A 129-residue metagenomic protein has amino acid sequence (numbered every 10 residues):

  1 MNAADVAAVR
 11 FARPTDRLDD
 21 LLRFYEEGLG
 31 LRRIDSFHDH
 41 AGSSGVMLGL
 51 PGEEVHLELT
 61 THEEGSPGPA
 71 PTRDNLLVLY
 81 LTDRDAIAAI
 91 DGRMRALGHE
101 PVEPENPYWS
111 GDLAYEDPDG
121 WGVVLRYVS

Functional and structural regions predicted by a protein language model:
M1, E63-P67: Short beta-strand/turn micro-motifs at beta-sheet edges
M1-A4, R10-R13, I34-S36, D91-S129: Vicinal oxygen chelate
A7-D16, V46-P51, P67-R93, G111-D119: Vicinal oxygen chelate
R13-E54: Core segments of cupin and vicinal oxygen chelate
R23, E27, D85-A96, E100: Replace "anionic and nucleotidyl ligands
D39-H40, H62, D83-R84, N106-Y108: Short beta->alpha connector loops
E54-H56, G122: Short, mixed charged/polar active-site loops that provide acid/base catalysis or chelate metal/phosphate cofactors
T60-E64, Y127-S129: Acetyl-CoA-dependent GNAT
